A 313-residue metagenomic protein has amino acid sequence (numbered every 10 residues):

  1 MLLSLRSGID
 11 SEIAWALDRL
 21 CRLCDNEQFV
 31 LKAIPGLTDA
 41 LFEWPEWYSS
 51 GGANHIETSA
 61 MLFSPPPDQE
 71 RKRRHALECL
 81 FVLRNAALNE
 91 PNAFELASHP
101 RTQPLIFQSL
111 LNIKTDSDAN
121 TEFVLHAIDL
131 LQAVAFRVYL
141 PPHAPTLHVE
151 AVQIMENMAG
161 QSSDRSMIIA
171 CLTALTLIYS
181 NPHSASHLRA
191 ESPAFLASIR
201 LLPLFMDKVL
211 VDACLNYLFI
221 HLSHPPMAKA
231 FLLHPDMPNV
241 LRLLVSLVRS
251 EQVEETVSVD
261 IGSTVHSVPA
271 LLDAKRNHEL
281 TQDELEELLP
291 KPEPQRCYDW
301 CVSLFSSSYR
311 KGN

Functional and structural regions predicted by a protein language model:
M1-L2, L37-P45, L105-L110, L131 (+5 more regions): Buried hydrophobic core positions in alpha-solenoid tandem helical repeats
M1-L5, D25-E27, L62-Q69, N89-P91 (+2 more regions): Short interface patches used for recognition in eukaryotic signaling and trafficking proteins
L3-W44: General structural concept
R6-R22, G52-F63, D68-R84, K114-Q153 (+6 more regions): Alpha-helical solenoid repeats of the armadillo/HEAT superfamily in eukaryotic scaffolding/adaptor proteins
A33, S98-R101, A190: WD40 beta-propeller blade-start loop/N-cap
E43-A53: A cross-kingdom feature marking charged/low-complexity
K72-S109, A133: Extended amphipathic secondary-structure runs
K229-A230: Acidic/histidine-enriched, beta-strand-rich ligand/metal-binding domains
